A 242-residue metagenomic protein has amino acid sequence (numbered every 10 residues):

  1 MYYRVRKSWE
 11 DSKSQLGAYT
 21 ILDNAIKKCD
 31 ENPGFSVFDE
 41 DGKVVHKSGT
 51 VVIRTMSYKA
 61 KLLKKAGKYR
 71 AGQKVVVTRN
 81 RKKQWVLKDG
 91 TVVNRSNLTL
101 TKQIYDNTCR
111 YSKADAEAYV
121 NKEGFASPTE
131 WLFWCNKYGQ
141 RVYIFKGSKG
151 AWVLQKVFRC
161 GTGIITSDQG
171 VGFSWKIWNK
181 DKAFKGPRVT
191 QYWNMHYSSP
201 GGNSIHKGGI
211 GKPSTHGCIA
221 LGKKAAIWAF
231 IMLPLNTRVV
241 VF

Functional and structural regions predicted by a protein language model:
M1-K27, V45, T50-K88, V92-A118: Beta-loop motif signature
W9, D41, S148-G150: Solvent-exposed strand-loop boundary residues in beta-sheet-rich modules
A18, K47, V153-R159, S174: Residue-level detector of high-confidence beta-strand sites
T20-K27, Q140, K224-I227, I231-P234: Solvent-exposed, polar/charged alpha-helical surfaces in well-ordered, non-transmembrane soluble domains, broadly
N32-T50: Short, mixed-charge low-complexity intrinsically disordered segments
E40, K88-G90, K137-Y138, F145 (+5 more regions): Active-site-proximal beta-strand/loop segments in catalytic clefts of secreted hydrolases
Y119-T166: A structural motif detector for short, solvent-exposed N-terminal "entry" segments of globular domains
K122, D168-S174, D181-F242: Exported/periplasmic cell-wall-interacting domains
